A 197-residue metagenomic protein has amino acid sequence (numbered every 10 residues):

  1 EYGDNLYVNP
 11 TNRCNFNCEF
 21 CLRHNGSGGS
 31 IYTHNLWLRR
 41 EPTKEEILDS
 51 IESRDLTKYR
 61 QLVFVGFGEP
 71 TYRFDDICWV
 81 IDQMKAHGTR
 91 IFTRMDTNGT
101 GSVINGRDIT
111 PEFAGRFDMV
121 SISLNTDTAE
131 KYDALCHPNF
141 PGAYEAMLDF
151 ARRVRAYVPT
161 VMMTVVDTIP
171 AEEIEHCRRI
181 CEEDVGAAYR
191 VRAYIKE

Functional and structural regions predicted by a protein language model:
E1-T43: Canonical Radical SAM [4Fe-4S] cluster-binding loop centered on the CxxxCxxC motif and its immediate flanking residues
N5-Y7, Q61-V65, F92-R94, M119-S121 (+2 more regions): Structural preference for beta-strand elements that scaffold enzyme active sites
R13, L48-D49, T57, L62 (+1 more regions): Auxiliary Fe-S-binding modules of radical SAM enzymes
N25-Y32, K58-L62, T128-K131: Short, basic/glycine-rich phosphate-binding loops at helix/coil junctions that contact nucleotide phosphates
T33-D49, P70-G115, T126-D127, V166-I174: Canonical radical SAM enzyme core domain
T33-R39, A134-P141: Short glycine-enriched, charge-decorated loop/helix-capping segments at active-site entrances that position
D55-K58, G88, F117, V158: A structural signal for short coil/turn segments at secondary-structure junctions
A114-A129, Y189-I195: Non-cysteine beta-strand/loop elements that form the S-adenosyl-L-methionine
